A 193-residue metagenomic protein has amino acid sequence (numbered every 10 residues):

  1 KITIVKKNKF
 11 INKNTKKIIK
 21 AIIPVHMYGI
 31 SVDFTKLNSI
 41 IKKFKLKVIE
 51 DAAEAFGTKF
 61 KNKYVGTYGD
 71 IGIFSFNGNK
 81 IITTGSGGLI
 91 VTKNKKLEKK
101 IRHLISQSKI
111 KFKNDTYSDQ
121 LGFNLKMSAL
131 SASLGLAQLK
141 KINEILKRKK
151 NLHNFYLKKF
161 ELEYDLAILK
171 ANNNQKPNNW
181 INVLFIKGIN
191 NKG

Functional and structural regions predicted by a protein language model:
K1-T84, L89-V91, K95-K96: Active-site phosphate-binding strand-loop segment of PLP-dependent enzymes
I4-K17, A21-V25, I30-K36, K59 (+1 more regions): PLP-dependent aminotransferase class I/II
